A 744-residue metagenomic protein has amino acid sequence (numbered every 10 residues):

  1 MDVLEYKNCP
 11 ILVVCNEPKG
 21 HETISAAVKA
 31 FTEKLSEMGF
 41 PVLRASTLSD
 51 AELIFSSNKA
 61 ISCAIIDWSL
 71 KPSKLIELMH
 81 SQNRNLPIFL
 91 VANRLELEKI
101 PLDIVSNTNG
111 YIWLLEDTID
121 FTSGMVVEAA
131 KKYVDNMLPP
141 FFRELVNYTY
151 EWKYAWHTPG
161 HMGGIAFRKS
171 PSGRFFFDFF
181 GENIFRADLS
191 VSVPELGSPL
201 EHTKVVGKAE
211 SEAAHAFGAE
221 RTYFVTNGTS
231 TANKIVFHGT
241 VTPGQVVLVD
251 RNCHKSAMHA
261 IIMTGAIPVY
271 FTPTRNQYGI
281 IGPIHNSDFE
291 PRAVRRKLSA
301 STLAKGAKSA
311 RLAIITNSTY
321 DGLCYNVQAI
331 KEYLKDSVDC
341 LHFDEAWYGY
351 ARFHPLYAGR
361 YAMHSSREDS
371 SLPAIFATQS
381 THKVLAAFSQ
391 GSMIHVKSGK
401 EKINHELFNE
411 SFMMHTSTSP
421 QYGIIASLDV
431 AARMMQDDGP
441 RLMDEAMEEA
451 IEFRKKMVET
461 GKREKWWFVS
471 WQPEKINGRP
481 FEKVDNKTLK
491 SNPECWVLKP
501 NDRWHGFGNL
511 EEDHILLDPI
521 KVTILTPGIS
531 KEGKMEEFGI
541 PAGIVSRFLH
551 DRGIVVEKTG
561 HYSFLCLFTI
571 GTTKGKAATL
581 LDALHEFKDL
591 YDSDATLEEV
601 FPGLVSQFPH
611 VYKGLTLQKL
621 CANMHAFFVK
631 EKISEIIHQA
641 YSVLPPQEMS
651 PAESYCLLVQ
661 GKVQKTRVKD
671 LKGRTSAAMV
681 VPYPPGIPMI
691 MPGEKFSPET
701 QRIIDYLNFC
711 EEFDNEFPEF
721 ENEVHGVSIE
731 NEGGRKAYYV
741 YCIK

Functional and structural regions predicted by a protein language model:
D2-L35, R44, A64, F89 (+1 more regions): Conserved acidic segment of CheY-like receiver
V3-E5, C9, E33, D50 (+6 more regions): Non-catalytic terminal extensions of PLP-dependent enzymes
V14-T23, S46-L48, I65-L70, V91-L95 (+3 more regions): Structural motif
K19, S69-K71, L95-E96, T118-D120 (+7 more regions): Gly/Ser/Thr-rich loops at beta-strand to alpha-helix junctions that form or flank small-molecule/cofactor-binding
E22-K29, L48-A51, A60-N85, N93-I100: Conserved phosphotransfer microenvironments
A45-L48, L53-N58, D67, E77 (+1 more regions): Conserved PLP-enzyme active-site core in the AAT-like
F89, R94-T108, T118, T122 (+2 more regions): Hydrophobic or amphipathic alpha-helical targeting/insertion segments
N183-T231: Conserved N-terminal alpha-helix of the aminotransferase class I/II PLP-enzyme fold
